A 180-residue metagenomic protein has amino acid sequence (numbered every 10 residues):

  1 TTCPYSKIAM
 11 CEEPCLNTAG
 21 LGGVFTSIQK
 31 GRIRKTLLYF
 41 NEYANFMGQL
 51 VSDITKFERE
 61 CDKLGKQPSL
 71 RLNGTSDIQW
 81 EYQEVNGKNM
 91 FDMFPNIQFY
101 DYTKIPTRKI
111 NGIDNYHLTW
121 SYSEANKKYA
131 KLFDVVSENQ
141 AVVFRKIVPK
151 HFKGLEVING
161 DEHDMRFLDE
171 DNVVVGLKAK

Functional and structural regions predicted by a protein language model:
T1-K180: Class I S-adenosyl-L-methionine
